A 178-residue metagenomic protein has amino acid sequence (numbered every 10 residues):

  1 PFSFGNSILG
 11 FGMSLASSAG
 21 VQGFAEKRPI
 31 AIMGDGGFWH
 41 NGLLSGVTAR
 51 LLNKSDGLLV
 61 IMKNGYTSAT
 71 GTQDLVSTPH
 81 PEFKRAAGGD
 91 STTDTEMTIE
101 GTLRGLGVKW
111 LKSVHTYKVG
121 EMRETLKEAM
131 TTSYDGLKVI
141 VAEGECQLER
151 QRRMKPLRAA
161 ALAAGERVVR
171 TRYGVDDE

Functional and structural regions predicted by a protein language model:
F2-V139, Q147-R153: Thiamine diphosphate
T116-K127, M154-E178: Ferredoxin-like iron-sulfur electron-transfer modules
E143: NAD(P)-dependent dehydrogenases' Rossmann-like dinucleotide-binding region
